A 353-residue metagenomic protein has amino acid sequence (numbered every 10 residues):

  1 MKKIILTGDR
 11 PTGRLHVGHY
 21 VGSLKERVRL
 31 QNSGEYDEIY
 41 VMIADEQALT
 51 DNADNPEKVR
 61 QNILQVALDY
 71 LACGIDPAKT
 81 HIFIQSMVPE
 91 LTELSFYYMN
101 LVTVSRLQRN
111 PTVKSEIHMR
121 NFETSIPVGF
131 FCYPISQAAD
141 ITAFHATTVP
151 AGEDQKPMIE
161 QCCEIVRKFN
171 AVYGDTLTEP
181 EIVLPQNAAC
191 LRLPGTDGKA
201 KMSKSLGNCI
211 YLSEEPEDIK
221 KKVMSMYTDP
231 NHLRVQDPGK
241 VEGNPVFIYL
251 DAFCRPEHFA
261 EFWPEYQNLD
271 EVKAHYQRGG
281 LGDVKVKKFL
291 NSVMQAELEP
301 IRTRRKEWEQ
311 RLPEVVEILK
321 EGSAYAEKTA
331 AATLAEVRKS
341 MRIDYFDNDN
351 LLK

Functional and structural regions predicted by a protein language model:
M1-K3, F346-D347: Extreme N-terminus of proteins, especially the signal/transit-peptide cleavage junction and the first residues
K2-A139, E257, A296-L298, K306: N-terminal Rossmann-like or analogous alpha/beta NTP/dinucleotide-binding catalytic cores that position adenine
T7-D9, I84, H145, G195 (+2 more regions): Pocket-edge structural micro-motifs
R10, Q47-A48, F144-V149, G207 (+1 more regions): A broad detector of the eukaryotic-type serine/threonine protein kinase catalytic domain
L15-L24, Y40, D45, D54-V59 (+7 more regions): Structured ligand/cofactor/substrate-binding pocket environments in proteins
F83, V149, L351: Residue-level "edge-of-site" marker
R109-N110, A146, G174, S205: A short secondary-structure junction signal
P157, C163-K353: Conserved nucleotide- and phosphate/pyrophosphate-binding catalytic cores in adenylate/nucleotidyl-handling enzymes
